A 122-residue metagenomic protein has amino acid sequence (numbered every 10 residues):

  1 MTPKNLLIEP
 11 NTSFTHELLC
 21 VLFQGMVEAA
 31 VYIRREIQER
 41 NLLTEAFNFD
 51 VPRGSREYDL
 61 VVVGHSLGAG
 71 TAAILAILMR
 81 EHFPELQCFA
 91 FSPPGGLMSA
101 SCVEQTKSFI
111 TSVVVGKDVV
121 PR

Functional and structural regions predicted by a protein language model:
M1-R122: Non-catalytic, mobile gating and regulatory segments of ester bond hydrolases
